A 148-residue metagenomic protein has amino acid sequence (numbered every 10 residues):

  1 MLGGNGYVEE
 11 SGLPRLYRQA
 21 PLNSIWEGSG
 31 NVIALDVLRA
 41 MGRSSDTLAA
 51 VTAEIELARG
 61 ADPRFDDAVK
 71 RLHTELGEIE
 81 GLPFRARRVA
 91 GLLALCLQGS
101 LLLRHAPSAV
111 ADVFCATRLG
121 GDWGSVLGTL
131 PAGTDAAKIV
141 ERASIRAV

Functional and structural regions predicted by a protein language model:
M1-V148: Flavin-dependent oxidoreductase catalytic core characteristic of acyl-CoA dehydrogenase/oxidase-like enzymes
